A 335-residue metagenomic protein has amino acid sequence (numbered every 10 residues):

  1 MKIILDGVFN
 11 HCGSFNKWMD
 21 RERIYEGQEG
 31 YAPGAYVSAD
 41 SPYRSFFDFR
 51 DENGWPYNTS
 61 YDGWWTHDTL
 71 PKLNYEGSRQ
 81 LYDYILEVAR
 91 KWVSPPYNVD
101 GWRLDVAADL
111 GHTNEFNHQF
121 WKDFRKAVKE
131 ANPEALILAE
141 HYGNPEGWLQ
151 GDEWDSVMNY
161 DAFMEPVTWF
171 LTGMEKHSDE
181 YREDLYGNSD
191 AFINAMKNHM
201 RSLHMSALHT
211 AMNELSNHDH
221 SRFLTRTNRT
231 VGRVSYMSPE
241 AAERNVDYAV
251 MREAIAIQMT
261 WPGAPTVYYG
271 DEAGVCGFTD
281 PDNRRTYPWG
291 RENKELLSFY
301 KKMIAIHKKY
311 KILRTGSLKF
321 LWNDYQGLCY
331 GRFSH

Functional and structural regions predicted by a protein language model:
M1, G54-E87: Chitinase-like catalytic core of GlcNAc-active glycosidases
M1-N10: Hydrophobic or amphipathic alpha-helical targeting/insertion segments
N10-H11, N16-G34, S38-S45, F49-N53 (+7 more regions): Active-site-proximal helices and loops of the catalytic beta/alpha 8
D68-P71, D105-L110, A207-R244, D282-N283: Active-site clefts of carbohydrate-active enzymes
S78-P95, Y248-I257: Short, acidic/polar
V267-A273: Short acidic/histidine-rich active-site segments
L321-H335: Carbohydrate-binding surface patches
